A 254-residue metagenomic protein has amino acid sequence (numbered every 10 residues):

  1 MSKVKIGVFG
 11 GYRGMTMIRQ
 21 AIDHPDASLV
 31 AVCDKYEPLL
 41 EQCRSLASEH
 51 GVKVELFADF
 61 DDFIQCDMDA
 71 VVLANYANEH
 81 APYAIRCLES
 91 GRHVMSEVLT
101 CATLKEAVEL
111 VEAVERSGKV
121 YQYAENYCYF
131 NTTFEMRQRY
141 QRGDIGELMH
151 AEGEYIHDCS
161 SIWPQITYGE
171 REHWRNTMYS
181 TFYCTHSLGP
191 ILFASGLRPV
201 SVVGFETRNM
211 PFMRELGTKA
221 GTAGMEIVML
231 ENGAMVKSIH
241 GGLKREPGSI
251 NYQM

Functional and structural regions predicted by a protein language model:
M1-H50: N-terminal Rossmann-like dinucleotide-binding module
Y12, Y127-K219: Predominantly a Rossmann-like dinucleotide-binding segment in NAD(P)-dependent oxidoreductases
A31, A70, H150: Short, Asp-centered acidic motifs that coordinate Mg2+ and/or phosphate in catalytic or ligand-binding sites
E49-E55, R116-V120: A short helix-to-beta-strand connector/capping loop
E55-C66: Short acidic low-complexity segments
D69-A70, Y76-A77, A81-Y129, G143: Beta-strand-loop-alpha-helix segment that lines the small-molecule cofactor/substrate pocket of alpha/beta enzymes
A74-N75, E97, L230, I239: Short, well-ordered coil/turn residues at beta-beta hairpins and beta-strand->alpha-helix junctions within
E215-L216, E231-M254: NAD(P)-dinucleotide binding in Rossmann-like oxidoreductases
